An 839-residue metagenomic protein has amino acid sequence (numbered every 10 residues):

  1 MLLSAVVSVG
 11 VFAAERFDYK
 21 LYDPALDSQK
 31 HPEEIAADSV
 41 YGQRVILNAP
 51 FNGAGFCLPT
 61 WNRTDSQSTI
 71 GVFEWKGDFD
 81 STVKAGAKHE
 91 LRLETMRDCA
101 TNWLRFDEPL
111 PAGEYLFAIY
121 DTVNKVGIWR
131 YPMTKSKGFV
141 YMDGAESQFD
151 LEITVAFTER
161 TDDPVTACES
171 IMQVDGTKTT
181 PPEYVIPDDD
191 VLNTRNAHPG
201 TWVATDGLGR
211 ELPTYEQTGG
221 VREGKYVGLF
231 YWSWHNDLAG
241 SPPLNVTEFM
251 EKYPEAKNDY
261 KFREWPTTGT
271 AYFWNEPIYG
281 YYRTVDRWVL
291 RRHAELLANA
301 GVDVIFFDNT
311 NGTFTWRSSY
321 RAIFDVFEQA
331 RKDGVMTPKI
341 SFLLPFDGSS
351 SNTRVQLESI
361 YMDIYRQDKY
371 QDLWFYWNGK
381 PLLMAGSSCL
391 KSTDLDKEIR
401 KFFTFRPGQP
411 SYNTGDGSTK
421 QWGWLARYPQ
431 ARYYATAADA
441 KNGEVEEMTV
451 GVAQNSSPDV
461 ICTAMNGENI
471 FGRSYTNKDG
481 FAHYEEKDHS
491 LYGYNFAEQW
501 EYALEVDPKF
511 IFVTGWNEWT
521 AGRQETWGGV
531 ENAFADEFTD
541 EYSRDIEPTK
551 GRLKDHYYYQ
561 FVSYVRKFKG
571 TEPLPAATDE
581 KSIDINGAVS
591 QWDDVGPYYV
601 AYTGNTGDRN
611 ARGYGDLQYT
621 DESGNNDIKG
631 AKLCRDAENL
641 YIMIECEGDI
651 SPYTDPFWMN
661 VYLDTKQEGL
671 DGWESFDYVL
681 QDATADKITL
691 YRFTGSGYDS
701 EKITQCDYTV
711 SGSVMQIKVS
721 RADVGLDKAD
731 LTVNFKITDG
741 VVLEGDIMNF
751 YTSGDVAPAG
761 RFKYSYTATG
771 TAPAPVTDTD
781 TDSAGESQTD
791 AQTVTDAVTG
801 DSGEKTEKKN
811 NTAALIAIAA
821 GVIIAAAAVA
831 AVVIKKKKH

Functional and structural regions predicted by a protein language model:
L2-A13, V165-P182, T771-A827: Intrinsically disordered, low-complexity repeat and linker tracts
A13-V83, L93-E114, Y120-T179: Beta-sheet-rich sandwich/jelly-roll-like modules and their strand-loop junctions
W61-S66, S81, D649-D655, D723-A729: A short beta-turn/strand-edge loop motif at beta-sheet boundaries
V83-R97, S675-A685, K702-D707: Solvent-exposed serine/threonine-rich low-complexity stretches and specific carbohydrate-binding patches
T180-D584, A588, G596, I650 (+5 more regions): Glycan-processing catalytic domains of CAZymes
P575-N586, D593, Y662-K687, G712 (+2 more regions): Acidic/polar low-complexity flexible segments
I585-T689, G740-M748: Surface-exposed, glycine/proline- and aromatic-rich loop segments on solvent-exposed faces across compartments
A825-H839: C-terminal membrane-anchoring or membrane-association module
